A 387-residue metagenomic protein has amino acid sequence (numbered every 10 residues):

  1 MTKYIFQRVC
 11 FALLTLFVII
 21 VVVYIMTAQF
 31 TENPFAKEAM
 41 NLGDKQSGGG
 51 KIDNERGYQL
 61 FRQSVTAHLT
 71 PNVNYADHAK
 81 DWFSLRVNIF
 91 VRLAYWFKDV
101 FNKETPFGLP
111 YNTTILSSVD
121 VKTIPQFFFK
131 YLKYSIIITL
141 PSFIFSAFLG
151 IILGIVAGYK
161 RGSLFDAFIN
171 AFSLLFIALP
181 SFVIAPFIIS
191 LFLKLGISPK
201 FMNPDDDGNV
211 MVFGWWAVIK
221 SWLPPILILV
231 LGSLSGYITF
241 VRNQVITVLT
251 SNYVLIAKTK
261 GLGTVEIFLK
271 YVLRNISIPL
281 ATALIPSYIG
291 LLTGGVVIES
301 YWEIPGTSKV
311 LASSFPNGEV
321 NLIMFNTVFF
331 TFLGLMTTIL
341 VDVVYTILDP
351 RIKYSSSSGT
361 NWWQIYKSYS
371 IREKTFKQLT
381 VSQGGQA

Functional and structural regions predicted by a protein language model:
M1-R8, R92-F107, L116, V265 (+3 more regions): A short amphipathic helical element positioned immediately N-terminal to and/or at the very start of a transmembrane
K3-Q7, L153-I188: Cytoplasmic-entry segments and transmembrane alpha-helices of multi-pass inner-membrane transporters
F6, C10, L14, V18 (+13 more regions): Hydrophobic alpha-helical transmembrane segments of multipass integral membrane proteins, especially permease/channel
L16-F90, S198-G214, Q364: Hydrophobic alpha-helical transmembrane segments of membrane transport/permease proteins and related membrane-embedded
I25-Q29, A171-M202, I228-V230: Membrane-water interface segments at the C-terminal ends of transmembrane alpha-helices in multi-pass inner-membrane
S64-V87, L116-F127, A167-I177, P224-G232 (+1 more regions): Hydrophobic alpha-helical transmembrane segments
P71-A147: An internal, D/E-rich "acidic patch" concept
L132, I137, I144-A157, L164 (+2 more regions): Alpha-helical transmembrane segments of integral membrane proteins, especially multi-pass inner/plasma-membrane
